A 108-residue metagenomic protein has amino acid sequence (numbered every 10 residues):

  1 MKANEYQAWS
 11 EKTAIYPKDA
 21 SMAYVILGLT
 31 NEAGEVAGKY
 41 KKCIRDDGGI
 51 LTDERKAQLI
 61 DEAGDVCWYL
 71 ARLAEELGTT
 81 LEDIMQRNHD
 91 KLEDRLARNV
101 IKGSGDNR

Functional and structural regions predicted by a protein language model:
M1-R108: Flexible "arm" and connector segments at domain edges
